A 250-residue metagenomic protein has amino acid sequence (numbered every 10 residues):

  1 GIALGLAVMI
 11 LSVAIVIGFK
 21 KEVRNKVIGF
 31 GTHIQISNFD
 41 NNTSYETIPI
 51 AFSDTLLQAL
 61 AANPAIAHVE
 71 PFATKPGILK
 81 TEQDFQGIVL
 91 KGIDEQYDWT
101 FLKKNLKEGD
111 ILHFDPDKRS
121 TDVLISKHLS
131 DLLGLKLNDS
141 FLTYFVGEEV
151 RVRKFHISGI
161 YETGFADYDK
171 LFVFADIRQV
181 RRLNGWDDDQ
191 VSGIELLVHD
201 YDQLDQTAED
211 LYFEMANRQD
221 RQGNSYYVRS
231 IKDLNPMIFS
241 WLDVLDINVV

Functional and structural regions predicted by a protein language model:
G1-G18: Short, strongly hydrophobic transmembrane alpha-helices
G1-L4, D246, V250: Membrane-interface helix starts
A3, I28, E82, W186-D189: Short, flexible turn/loop "capping" segments at secondary-structure junctions
A14-V89, F114-K118: Hydrophobic, regular-secondary-structure patches
Q35, D122, G193-E195: Short aromatic/hydrophobic contact patches that present stacked aromatics for nucleic-acid/ligand binding
T43-F52, K80-E82, G87, W99-K103 (+6 more regions): Solvent-exposed, non-transmembrane alpha-helical starts
A73, I88-I93, D110-R178: Hydrophobic secondary-structure segments that place a key small or acidic residue at a functional site
V146-V249: Mechanotransmission and gating elements of multispan inner-membrane complexes involved in transport and envelope
